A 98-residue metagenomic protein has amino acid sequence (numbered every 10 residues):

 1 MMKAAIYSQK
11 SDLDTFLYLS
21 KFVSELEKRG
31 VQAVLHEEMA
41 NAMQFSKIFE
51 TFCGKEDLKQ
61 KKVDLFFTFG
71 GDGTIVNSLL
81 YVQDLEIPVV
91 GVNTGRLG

Functional and structural regions predicted by a protein language model:
M1-A4: Extreme N-terminal starter segment of soluble prokaryotic enzymes
I6-Y7, H36: Short hydrophobic segments within beta-strands
D12-T15, A40-A42, I48, C53-G98: Small-residue-rich beta-alpha loop regions that form the catalytic core of phosphotransfer and lipid-active enzymes
F16-S20: Conserved strand-to-helix beginnings and helix N-cap segments that scaffold or border functional pockets
K21-V31: A short, Lys/Arg-enriched amphipathic alpha-helix followed by its capping loop at the start of a domain
V31-E38: Short internal beta-strands
